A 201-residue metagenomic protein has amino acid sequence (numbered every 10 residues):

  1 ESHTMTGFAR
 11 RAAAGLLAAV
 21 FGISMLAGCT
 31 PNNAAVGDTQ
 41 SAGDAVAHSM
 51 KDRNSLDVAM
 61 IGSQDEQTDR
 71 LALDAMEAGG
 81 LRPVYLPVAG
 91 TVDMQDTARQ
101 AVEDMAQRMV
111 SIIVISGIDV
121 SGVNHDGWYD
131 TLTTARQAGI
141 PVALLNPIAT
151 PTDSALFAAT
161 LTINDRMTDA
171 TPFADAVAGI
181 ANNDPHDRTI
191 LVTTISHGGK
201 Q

Functional and structural regions predicted by a protein language model:
E1-A19: N-terminal export and membrane-targeting signals
L26-N33: Bacterial signal peptide processing site
Y85-D96, D119: Short beta->alpha junction loops
R99-S111, T131: Short, well-structured alpha-helical segments in soluble
V114-S116, G139-A149: Short beta-strand elements of ligand-binding domains
N124-G139: Catalytic-core regions built around general acid/base machinery
L144-I163: Glycine-rich, charge-decorated loop segments at or immediately adjacent to ligand/cofactor-binding or catalytic sites
A170-G198: A charged, well-structured terminal subsegment
